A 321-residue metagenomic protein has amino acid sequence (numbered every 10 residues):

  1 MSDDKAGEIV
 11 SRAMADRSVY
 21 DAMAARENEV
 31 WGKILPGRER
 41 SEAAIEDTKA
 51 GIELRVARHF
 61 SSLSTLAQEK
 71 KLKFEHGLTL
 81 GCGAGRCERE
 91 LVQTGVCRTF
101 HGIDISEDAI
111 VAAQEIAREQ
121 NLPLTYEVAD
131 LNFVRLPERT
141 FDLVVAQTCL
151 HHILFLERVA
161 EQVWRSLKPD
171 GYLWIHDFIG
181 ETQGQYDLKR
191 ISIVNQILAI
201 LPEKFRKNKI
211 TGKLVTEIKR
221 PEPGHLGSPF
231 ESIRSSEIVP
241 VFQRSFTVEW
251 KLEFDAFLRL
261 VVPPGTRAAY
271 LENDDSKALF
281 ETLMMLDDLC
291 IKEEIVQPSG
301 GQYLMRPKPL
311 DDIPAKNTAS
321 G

Functional and structural regions predicted by a protein language model:
L72-G83: Conserved class I S-adenosyl-L-methionine
A84-V96: Conserved SAM-binding loop of SAM-dependent methyltransferases across substrates and taxa, primarily the Class I
S106-D108: Conserved SAM/SAH-binding beta-strand->alpha-helix loop
E119-F133: Conserved SAM-binding strand-loop segment of SAM-dependent methyltransferases
R135-V144: A short acidic, Gly/Pro-enriched loop at the edge of an enzyme's catalytic core that lines a small-molecule cofactor
E157-Y172: A short glycine-rich, Lys/Arg-flanked "PGG" loop and its adjoining helix->strand segment in the class I
W174-K207: Conserved class I S-adenosyl-L-methionine
F205-A269: Substrate-binding/catalytic lobe of Class I Rossmann-like enzymes that use SAM or dcSAM, i.e., the mid-to-C-terminal
